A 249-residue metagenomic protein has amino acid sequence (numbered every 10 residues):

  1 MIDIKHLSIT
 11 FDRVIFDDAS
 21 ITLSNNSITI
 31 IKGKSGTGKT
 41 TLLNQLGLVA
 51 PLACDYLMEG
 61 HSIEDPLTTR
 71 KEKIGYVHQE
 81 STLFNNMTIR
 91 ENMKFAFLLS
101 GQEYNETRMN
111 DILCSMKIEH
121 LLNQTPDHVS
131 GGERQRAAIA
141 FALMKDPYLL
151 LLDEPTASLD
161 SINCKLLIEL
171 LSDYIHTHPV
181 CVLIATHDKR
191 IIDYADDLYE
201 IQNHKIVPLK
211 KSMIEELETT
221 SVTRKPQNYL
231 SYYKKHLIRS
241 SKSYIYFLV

Functional and structural regions predicted by a protein language model:
G47: Helix-to-loop junction immediately C-terminal to a conserved catalytic motif
I63-G75, L99: ABC ATPase NBD coupling module
E106-L121: Conserved ABC ATPase "signature" region
T125-V129, E133: Conserved ABC ATPase signature
I139, A185: Hydrophobic anchor residue at the start of the ABC signature
L150-D153: Catalytic Walker B motif of ABC-type/P-loop ATPase nucleotide-binding domains
D160: ABC-family nucleotide-binding domains
